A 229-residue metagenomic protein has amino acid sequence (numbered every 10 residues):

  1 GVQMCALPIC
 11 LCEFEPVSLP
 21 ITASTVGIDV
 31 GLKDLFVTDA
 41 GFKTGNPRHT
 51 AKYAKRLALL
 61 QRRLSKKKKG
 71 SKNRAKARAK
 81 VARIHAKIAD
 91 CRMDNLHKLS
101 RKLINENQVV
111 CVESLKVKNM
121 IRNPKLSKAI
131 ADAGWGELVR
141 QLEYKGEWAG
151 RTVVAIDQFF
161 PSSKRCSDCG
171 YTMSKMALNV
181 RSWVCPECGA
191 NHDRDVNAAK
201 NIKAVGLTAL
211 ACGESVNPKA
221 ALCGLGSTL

Functional and structural regions predicted by a protein language model:
G1, Q108, E147-G150: Residue-level recognition of short, structured coil/turn motifs that connect secondary structure elements
G1-L7: Short, small-residue-biased leader/transition segments that mark boundaries at the very start of proteins
V2, G45-R48, R194: Short coil/turn linker and secondary-structure boundary residues
I9-V139, A209-L229: Substrate-contacting helices/loops that form the catalytic groove of nucleic-acid and nucleotide-polymer processing
E15, K128-A129, A133-L229: Positively charged, low-complexity nucleic-acid-binding target-recognition regions
